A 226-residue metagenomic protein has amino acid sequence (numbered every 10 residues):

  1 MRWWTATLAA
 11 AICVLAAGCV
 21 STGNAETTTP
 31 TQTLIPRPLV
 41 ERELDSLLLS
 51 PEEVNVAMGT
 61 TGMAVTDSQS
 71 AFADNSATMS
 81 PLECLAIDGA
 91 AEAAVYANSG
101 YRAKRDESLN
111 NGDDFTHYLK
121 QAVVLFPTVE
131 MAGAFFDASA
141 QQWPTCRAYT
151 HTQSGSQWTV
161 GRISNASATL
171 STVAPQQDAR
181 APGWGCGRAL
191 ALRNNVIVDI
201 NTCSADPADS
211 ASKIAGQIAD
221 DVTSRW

Functional and structural regions predicted by a protein language model:
M1-A11: N-terminal export and membrane-targeting signals
L15-G18: C-terminal motif of bacterial Sec signal peptides marking the signal peptidase cleavage site
V20-E107: N-terminal "mature-domain start" segment
Q69, A140-G185, R225: Short Gly/Thr-rich strand-loop-strand
S99-D137: A short acidic-to-branched-hydrophobic micro-motif
Y118-K120, P182-R188: Short, surface-exposed coil-to-beta transition loops
L119-A122, A191-S204: Short, well-ordered beta-strand elements
N201-W226: Surface-exposed amphipathic alpha-helical segments
